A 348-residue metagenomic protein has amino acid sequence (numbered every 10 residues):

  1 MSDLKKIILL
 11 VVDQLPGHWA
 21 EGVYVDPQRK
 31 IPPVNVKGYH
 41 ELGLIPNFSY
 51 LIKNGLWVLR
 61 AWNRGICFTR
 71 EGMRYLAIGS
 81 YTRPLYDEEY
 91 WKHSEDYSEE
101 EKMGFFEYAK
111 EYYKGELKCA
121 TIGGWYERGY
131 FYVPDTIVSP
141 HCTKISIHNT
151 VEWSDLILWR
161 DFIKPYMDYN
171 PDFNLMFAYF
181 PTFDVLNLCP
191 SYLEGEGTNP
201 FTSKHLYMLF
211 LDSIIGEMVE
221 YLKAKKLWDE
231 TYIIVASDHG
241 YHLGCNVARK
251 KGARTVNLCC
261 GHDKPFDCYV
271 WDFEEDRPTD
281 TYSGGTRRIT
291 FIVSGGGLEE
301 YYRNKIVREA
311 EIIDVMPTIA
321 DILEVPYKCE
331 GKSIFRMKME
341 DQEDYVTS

Functional and structural regions predicted by a protein language model:
M1-G55: Active-site-proximal N-terminal segment of extracellular/periplasmic enzymes that hydrolyze or transfer
S2-I8, K53-L59, Y112-A120, Y169-M176 (+3 more regions): Loop/turn elements at helix/coil->beta-strand transitions in domains of secreted/extracellular proteins
I7-V12, G17, E21, N47 (+3 more regions): Metal-dependent active-site segment of extracytoplasmic phospho-/sulfohydrolases and closely related
V23-V25, Y132-S139, F162-S213, E217: Active-site His/acidic residue clusters
Y39-L44, Y90-M103, T202-L209, T281-I289 (+2 more regions): A short beta-strand-to-alpha-helix junction
Y39-R128: Long, well-ordered early-domain segments
E71-G79, R254-P326, E340-D344: Substrate-binding rim/cap in mid-to-C-terminal beta-strand-loop elements of soluble/periplasmic
T82-S98, A120, V138-I163, C259-D276: Acidic, His- and aromatic-enriched active-site or binding-groove loops in soluble protein domains that engage sugars
